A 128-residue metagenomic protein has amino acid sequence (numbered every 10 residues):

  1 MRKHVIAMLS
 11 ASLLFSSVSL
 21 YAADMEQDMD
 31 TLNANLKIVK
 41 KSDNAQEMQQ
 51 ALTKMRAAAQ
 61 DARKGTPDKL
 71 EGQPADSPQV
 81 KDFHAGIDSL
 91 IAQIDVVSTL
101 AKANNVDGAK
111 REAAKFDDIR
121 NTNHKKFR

Functional and structural regions predicted by a protein language model:
M1-M8: Bacterial N-terminal signal peptides that target proteins for export
M8-S10, L20: Cleavable N-terminal signal peptides
F15-S19: N-terminal signal peptide c-region/cleavage motif recognized by signal peptidases
A22-R128: Mature extracytoplasmic or organellar-lumen-exposed domains after removal of signal/transit peptides
